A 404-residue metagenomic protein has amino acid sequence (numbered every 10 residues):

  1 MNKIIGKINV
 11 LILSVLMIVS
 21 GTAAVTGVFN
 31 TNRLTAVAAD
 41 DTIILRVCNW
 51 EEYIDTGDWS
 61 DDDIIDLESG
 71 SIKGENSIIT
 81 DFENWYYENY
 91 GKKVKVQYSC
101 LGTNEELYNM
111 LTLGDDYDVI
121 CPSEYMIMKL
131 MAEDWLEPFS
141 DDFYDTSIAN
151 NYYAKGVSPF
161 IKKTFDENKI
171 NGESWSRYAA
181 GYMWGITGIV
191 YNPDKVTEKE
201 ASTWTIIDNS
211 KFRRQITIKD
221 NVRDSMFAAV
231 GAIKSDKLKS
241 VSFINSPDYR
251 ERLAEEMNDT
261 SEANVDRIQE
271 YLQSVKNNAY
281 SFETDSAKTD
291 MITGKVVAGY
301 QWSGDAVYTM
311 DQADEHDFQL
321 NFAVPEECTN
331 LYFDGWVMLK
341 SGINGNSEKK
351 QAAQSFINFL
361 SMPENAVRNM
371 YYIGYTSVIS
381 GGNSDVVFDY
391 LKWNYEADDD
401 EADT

Functional and structural regions predicted by a protein language model:
M1-I12: Bacterial N-terminal signal peptides that target proteins for export
I18-D40: Sec-dependent signal peptide cleavage junction
V37-K129, E133: Early extracytoplasmic/lumenal segment of secretory-pathway proteins
R46-I65, S69-E75, Y125-N278, F282-S286 (+1 more regions): Extracytoplasmic ligand-binding site segments that recognize negatively charged/polar headgroups
T80, N84, E105-Y117, A132-E133 (+3 more regions): Short helices/loops that flank or line small-molecule/ion binding pockets
L101, P122, I218, F282-E283 (+1 more regions): Short beta-strand and adjacent tight-turn residues that come in two discontinuous sequence segments and form the edges
N277-G345, N394: Extracytoplasmic/periplasmic substrate-binding proteins
M338-T404: Mature extracytoplasmic/periplasmic domains
